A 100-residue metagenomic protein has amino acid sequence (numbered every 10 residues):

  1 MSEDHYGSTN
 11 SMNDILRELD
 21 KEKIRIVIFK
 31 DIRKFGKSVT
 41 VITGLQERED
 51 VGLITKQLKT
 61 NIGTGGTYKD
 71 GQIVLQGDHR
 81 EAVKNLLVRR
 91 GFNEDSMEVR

Functional and structural regions predicted by a protein language model:
M1-K56, T60-N61, T67-K69, E81 (+1 more regions): Long, charged, low-complexity intrinsically disordered regions
Q72-Q76: A generic structural motif
